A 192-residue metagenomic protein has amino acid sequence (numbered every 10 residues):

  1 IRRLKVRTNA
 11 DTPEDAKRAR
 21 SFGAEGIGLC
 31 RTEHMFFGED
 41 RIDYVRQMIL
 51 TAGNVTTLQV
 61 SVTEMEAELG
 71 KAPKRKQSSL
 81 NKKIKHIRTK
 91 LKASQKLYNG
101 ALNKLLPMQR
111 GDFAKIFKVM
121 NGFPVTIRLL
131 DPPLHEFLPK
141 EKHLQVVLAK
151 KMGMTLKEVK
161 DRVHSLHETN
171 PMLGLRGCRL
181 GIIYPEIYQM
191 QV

Functional and structural regions predicted by a protein language model:
R2-V192: Conserved alpha/beta-domain cores
